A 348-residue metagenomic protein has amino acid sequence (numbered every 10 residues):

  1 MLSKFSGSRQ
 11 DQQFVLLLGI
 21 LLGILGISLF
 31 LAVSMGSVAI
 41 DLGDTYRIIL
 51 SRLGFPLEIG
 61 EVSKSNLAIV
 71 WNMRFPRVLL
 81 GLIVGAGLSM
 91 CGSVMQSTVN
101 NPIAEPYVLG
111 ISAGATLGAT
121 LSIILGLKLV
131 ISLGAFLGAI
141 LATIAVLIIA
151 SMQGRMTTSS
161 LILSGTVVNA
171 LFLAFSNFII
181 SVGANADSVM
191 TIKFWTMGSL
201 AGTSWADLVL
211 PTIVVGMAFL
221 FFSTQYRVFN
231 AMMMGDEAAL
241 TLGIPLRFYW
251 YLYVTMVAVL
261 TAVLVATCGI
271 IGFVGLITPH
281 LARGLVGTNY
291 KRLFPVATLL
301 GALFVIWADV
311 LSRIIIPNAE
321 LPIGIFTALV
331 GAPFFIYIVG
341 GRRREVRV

Functional and structural regions predicted by a protein language model:
M1-V348: Alpha-helical transmembrane segments in inner-membrane proteins
